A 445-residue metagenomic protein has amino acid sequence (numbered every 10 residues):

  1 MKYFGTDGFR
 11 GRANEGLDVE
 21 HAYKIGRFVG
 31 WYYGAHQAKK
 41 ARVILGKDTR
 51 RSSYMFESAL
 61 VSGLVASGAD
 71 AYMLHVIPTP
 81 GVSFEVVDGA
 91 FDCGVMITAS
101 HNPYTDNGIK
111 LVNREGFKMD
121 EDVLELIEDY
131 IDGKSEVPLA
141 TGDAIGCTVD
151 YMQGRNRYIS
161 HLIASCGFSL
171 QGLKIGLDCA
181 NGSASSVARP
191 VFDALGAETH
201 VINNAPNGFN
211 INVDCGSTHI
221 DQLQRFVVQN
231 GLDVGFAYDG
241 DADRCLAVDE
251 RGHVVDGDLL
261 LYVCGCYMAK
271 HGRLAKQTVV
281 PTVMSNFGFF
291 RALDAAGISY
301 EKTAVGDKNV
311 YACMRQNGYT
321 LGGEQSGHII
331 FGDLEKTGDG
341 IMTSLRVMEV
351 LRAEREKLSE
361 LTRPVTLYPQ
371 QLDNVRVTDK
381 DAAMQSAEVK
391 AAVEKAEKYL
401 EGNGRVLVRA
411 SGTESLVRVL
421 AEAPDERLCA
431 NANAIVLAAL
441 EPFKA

Functional and structural regions predicted by a protein language model:
M1-S62, A66-S67, T148-I175, D381-Q385: An N-terminal, well-structured beta->alpha segment
F4-G5, L45, A71-H75, M96-I97 (+7 more regions): General beta-strand structural signal in soluble alpha/beta enzymes
R12, N107-V228: Gly/Ser/Thr-enriched, mixed-charge loops and adjacent short helices that form phosphate/oxyanion-binding elements
W31, R42-D106, P190-V248: N-terminal small/polar loop signature for handling phosphorylated ligands or for N-terminal nucleophile
L45-D48, L177-C179, D249, D333 (+1 more regions): Short glycine-centered, acidic/aromatic-flanked micro-motifs in structured strand/loop junctions that mark active-site
E125-I159, A164, E250-G323, I330-F331: Proline/glycine-rich low-complexity loops and linkers
V234, H271-A445: Phosphate-binding and adjacent anionic-ligand microenvironments
